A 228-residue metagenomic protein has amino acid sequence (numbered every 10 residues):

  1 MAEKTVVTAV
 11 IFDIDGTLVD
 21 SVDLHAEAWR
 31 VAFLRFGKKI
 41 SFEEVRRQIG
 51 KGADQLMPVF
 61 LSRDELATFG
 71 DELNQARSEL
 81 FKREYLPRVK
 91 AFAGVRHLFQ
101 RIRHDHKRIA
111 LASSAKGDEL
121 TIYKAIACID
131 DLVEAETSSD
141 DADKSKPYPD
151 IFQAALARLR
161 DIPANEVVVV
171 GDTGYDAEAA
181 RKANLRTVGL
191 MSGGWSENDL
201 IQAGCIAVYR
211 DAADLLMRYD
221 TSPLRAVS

Functional and structural regions predicted by a protein language model:
M1-F12, M217, R225-S228: Non-catalytic pre-domain segments flanking phosphatase-related domains
E3-H97, R101-K107: N-terminal helical cap/lid subdomain that shapes the substrate entry/recognition surface in HAD-like hydrolases
L18, A91, I109, K144 (+3 more regions): Conserved SAM-binding loop
R30, L34-F36, L56-R63, R88 (+5 more regions): Substrate-recognition/cap helix-loop segment adjacent to the acidic, metal-dependent catalytic center of Asp-based
S41-E44, T68-F69, D130-A135, P163-V167: Short acidic capping loops at alpha-helix termini that bridge into adjacent secondary structure
S113, V168-Y209: Acidic, Mg2+-coordinating phosphoryl-transfer loop and its flanking beta/alpha structural elements, shared across
